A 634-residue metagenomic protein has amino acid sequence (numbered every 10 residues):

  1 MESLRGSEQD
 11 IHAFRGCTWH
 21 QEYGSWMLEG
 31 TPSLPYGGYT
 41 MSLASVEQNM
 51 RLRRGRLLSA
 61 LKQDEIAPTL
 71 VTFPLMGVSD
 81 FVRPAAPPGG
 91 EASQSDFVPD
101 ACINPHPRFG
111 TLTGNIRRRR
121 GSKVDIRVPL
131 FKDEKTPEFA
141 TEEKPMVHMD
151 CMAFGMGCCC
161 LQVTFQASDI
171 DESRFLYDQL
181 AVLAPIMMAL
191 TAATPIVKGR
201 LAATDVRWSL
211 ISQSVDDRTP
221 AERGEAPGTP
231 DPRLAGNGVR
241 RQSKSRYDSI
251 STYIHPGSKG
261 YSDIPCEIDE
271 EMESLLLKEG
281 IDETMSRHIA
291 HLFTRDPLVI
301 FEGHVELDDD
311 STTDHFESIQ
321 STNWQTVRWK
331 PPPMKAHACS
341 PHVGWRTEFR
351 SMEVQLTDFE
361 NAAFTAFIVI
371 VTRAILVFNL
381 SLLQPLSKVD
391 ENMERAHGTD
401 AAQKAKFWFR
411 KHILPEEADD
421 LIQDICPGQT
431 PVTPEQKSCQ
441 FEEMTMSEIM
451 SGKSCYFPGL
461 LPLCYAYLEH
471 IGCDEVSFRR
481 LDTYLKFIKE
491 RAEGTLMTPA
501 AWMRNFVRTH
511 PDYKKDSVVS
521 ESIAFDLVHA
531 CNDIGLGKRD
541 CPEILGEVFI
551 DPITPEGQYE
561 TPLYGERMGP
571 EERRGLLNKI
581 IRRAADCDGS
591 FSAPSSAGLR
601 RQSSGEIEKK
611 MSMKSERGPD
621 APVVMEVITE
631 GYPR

Functional and structural regions predicted by a protein language model:
M1-P633: Phosphate/nucleotide-binding catalytic core
